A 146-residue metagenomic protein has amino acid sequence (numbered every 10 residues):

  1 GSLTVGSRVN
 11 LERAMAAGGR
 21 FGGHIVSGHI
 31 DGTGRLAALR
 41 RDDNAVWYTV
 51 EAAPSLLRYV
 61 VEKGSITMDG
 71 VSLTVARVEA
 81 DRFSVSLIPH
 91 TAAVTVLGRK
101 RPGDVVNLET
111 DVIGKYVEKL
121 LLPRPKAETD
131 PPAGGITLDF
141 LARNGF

Functional and structural regions predicted by a protein language model:
G1-F146: Conserved loop->alpha-helix
